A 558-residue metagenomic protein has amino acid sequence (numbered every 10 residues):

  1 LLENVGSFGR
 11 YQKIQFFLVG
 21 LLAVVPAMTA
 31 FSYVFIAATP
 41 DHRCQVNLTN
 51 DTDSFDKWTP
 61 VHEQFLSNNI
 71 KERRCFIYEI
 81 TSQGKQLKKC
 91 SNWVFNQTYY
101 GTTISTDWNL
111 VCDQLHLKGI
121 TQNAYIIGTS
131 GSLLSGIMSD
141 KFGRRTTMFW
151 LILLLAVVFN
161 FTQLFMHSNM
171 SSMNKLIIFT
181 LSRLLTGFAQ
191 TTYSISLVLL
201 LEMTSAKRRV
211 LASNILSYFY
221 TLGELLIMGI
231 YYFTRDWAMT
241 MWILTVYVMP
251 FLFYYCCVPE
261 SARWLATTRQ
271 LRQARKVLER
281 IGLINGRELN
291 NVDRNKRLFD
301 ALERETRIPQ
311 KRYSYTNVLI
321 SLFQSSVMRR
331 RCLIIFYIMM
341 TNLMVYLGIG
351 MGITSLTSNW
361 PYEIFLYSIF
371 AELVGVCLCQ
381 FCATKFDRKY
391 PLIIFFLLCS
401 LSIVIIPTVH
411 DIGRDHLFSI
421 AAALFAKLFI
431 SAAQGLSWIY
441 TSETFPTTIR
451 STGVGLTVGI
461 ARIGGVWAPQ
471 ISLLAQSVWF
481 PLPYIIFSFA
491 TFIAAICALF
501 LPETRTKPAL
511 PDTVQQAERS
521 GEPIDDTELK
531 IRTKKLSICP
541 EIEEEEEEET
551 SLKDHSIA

Functional and structural regions predicted by a protein language model:
L1-K13, F65-H116, L283-M351, S355-L356 (+1 more regions): Flexible cytoplasmic loops linking transmembrane helices in multi-pass membrane transporters
A27, F31, R183, S217 (+2 more regions): C-terminal transmembrane bundle
A38-S91, L211, F233-I308, S488-L529: Central mid-sequence intracellular linker of multi-pass
Y100-G101, T106-V111, N174-T191, V246-M249 (+1 more regions): Hydrophobic core of transmembrane alpha-helices in multi-pass small-molecule transporters, especially MFS/SLC-type
S105-W108, Q190-T204, L226, I349 (+2 more regions): Intracellular juxtamembrane helix-capping segments at the cytosolic ends of symmetry-related transmembrane helices
N123-I137, T191-T192, S196-L197, L222 (+1 more regions): Central cavity-lining transmembrane alpha-helices of secondary-active solute carriers, predominantly the Major
K141-L153, V210-L211, R329-R331, C382-L397: Cytoplasmic membrane-interface "Motif A"-like loop-to-helix N-cap segments of 12-TM Major Facilitator Superfamily
L153-S172, L397-G413: C-terminal ends and interior cores of transmembrane alpha-helices in multi-pass membrane transporters/permeases
